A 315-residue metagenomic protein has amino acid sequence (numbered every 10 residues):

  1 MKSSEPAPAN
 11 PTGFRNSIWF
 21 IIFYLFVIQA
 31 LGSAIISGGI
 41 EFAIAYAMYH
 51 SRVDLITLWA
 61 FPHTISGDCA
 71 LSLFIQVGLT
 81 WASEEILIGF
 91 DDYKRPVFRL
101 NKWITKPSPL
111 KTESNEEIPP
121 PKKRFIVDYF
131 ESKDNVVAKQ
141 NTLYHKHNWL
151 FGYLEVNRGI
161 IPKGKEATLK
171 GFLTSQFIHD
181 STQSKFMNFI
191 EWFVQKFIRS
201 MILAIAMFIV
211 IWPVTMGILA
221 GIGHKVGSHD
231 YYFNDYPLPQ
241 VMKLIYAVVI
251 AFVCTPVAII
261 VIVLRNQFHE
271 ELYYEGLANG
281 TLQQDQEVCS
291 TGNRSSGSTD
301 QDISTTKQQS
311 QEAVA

Functional and structural regions predicted by a protein language model:
M1, E287-A315: Intrinsically disordered, low-complexity cytosolic terminal tails
P8-Y24, Q183-Q195: Cytosolic juxtamembrane amphipathic/interface segments immediately preceding and feeding into a transmembrane helix
I22-C69, V210-K243, V261: Membrane-lumen (extracellular) interface motif
S33-Y46, S72-E85, G89, S200 (+3 more regions): Transmembrane alpha-helical segments of multi-pass membrane transport proteins and ion-pumping complexes
H63-W103: Hydrophobic alpha-helical membrane-embedded segments
A82-R95, T255-Y274: Transmembrane-helix exit/juxtamembrane "anchor" motif
I88-F193: Charge-rich cytosolic interhelical loops and cytosolic tails of multi-pass membrane proteins
N101-K106, Q267-Q283: Cytosolic juxtamembrane regulatory segments of membrane proteins
